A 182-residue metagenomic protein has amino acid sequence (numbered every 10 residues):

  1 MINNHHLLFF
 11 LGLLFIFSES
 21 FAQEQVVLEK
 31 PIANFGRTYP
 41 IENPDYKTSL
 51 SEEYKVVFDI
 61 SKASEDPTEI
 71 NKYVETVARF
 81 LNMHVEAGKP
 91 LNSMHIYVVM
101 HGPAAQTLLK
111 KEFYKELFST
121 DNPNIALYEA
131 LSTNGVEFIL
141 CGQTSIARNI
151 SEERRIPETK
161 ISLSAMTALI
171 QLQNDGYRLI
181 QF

Functional and structural regions predicted by a protein language model:
M1-E24: Bacterial Sec-dependent N-terminal signal peptides
Q23-E42: Long, contiguous juxta-domain segments that are non-catalytic but functionally important
L28, I32, Y114-K115, T120-F182: A cross-taxonomic marker for long C-terminal extensions/tails that follow the last structured domain
S49-E65, L108-E112: Acidic/histidine-rich, surface-exposed loop or edge segments in extracytoplasmic proteins
K55-D59, I96-M100, E137-L140, Q181: Structural recognition of the beta-strand scaffold that forms the well-ordered cores of secreted hydrolase catalytic
A63-Y73, D121, S162: Solvent-exposed, acidic/flexible segments
I70-K89: Histidine-anchored nucleotide/phosphate-binding helix
P90-L108: Acidic helix-start/capping segments at beta-turn-to-alpha-helix junctions
